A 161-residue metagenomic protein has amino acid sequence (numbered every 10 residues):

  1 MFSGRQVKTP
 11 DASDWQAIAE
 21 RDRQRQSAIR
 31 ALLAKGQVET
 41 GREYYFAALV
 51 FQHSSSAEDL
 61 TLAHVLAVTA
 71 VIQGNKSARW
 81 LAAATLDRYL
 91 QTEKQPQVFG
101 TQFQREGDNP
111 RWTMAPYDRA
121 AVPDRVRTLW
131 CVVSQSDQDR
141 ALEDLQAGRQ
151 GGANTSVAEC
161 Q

Functional and structural regions predicted by a protein language model:
M1-D11, E39-Q52, S77-Q91: Amphipathic alpha-helical repeat scaffolds of TPR domains
W15-A28, A57-L60: Helix-turn-helix repeat elements of alpha-solenoid scaffolds
R25, E43, D59-L66, R119-V126 (+1 more regions): Stable alpha-helical elements in mature extracytoplasmic
I29-L32, G36, A70, S77: Alpha-helical solenoid scaffolds that mediate protein-protein interactions, centered on TPR/SEL1-like repeats but also
R30, A48, H64-V71, R127: Non-transmembrane alpha-helical segments in soluble domains of secreted/periplasmic/extracellular proteins
T40, A83-Q161: Terminal, low-structured helical/coil segments at or just beyond the last alpha-helical repeat
Q52-S56, L129: Alpha-helix C-terminal capping/termination sites
T61-K76, Q102-D108, A121: TPR/TPR-like (Sel1-like) alpha-helical repeat modules
